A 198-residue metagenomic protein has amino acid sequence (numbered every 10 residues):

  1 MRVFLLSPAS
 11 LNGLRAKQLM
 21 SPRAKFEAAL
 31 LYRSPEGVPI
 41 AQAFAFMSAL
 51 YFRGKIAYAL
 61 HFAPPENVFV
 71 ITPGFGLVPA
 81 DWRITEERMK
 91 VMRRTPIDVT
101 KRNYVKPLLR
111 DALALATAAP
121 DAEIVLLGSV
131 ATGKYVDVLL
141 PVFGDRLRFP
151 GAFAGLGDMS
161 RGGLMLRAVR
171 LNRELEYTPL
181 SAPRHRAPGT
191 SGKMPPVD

Functional and structural regions predicted by a protein language model:
M1-D198: Peripheral peptide segments
